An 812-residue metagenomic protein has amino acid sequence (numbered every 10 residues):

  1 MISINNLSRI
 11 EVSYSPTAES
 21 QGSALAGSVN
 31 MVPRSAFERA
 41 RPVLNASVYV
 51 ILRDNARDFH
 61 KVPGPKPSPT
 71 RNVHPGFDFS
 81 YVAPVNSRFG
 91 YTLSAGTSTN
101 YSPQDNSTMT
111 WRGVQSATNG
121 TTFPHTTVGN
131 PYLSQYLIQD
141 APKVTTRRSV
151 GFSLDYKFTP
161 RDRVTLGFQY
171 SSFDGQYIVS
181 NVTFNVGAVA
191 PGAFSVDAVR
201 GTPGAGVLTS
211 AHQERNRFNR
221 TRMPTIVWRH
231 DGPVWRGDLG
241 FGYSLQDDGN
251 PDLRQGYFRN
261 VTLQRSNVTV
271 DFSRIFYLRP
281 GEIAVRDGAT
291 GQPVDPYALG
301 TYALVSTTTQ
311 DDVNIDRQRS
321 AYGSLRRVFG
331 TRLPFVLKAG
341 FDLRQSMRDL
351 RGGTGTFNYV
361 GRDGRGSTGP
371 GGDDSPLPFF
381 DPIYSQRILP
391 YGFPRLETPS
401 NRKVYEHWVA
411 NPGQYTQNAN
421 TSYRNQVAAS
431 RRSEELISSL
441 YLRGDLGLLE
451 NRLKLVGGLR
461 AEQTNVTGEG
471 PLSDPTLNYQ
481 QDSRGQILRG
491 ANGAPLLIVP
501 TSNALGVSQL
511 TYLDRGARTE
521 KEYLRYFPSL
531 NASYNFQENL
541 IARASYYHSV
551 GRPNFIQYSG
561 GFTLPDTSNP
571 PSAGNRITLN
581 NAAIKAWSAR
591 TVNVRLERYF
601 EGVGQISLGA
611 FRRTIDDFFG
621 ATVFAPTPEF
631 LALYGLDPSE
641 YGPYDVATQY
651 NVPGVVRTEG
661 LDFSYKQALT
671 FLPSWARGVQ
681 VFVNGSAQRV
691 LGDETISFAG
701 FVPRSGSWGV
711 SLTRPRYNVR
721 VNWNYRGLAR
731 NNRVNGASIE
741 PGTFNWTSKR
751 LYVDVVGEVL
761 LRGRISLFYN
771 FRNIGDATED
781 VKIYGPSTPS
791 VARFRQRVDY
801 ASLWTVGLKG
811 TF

Functional and structural regions predicted by a protein language model:
I2-S47: A beta-strand signature from Gram-negative outer-membrane beta-barrel systems, especially the internal plug domain
P33, V50-D54, T97-Y101, Y170-D174 (+18 more regions): Transmembrane beta-strands of outer-membrane beta-barrel pores
A36-P42, V85-F89, R161, R229 (+10 more regions): Short loop/turn motifs that connect adjacent beta-strands in outer-membrane beta-barrel proteins
P67-A188, T209, N216-P233, P528-N531: Transmembrane beta-barrel wall of Gram-negative outer-membrane proteins
T121-Y132, F194-G206, S266-S306, R362-A428 (+3 more regions): Flexible glycine-rich, low-complexity coil/linker segments exposed to the extracellular/periplasmic environment
G206-M223, A429, S433, K521 (+7 more regions): Outer-membrane beta-barrel signature, preferentially recognizing the C-terminal barrel domain of Gram-negative
G361, G727-V734, G757-F812: C-terminal beta-signal and adjacent terminal beta-strands/loops of Gram-negative outer-membrane beta-barrel proteins
F611-I615, F619-R733: Gram-negative outer-membrane beta-barrel transporters
